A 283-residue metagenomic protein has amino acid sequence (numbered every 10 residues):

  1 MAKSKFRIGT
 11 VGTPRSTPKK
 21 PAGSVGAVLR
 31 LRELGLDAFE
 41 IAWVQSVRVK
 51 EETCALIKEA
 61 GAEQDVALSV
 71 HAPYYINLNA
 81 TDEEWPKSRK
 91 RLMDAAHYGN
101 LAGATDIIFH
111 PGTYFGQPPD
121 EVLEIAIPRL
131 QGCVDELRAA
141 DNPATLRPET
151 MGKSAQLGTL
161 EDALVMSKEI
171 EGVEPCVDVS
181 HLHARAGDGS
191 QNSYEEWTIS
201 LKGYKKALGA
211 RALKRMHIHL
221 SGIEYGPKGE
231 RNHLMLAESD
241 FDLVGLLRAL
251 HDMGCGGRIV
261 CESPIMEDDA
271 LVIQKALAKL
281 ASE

Functional and structural regions predicted by a protein language model:
M1-H97, E283: N-terminal pre-domain/capping segments
A2-K3, V28-G35, R48-S69, D94-G103 (+4 more regions): Acidic (Asp/Glu)-rich catalytic clusters
F6-T13, F39-I41, L68-A72, I107-F109 (+4 more regions): Hydrophobic faces of well-ordered beta-strands that scaffold small-molecule active sites in alpha/beta enzyme cores
V11-R15, A42-S46, P73-N77, G112-Y114 (+4 more regions): Active-site beta-loop-alpha junctions enriched in small/polar residues
K19-V28, K50-T53, K58, W85 (+4 more regions): Distinct, well-ordered alpha-helical segments
E63, L78-V177: Active-site acidic/histidine proton-transfer and metal-coordination neighborhood in alpha/beta enzyme cores
C133-E230: Acidic/histidine-rich catalytic cores of soluble enzymes
E267-E283: C-terminal helical cap(s) of enzyme catalytic domains, especially alpha/beta-barrels
